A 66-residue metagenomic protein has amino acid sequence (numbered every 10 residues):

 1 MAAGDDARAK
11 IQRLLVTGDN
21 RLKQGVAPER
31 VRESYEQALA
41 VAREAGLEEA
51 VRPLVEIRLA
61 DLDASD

Functional and structural regions predicted by a protein language model:
M1-I11: TPR-adjacent "capping" and linker segments in tetratricopeptide-repeat scaffold/adaptor proteins
Q12, P53-L54: Residue register of alpha-helical TPR repeats
L15, D19-K23, A42, A64: Specific register positions within alpha-helical solenoid repeats of the TPR/Sel1-like families, i.e., one
G25, A42-A45, E49: Alpha-helical junction/boundary sensor with strong preference for TPR arrays
A38: Conserved structured catalytic cores and adjacent interaction surfaces of nucleotide-binding/hydrolyzing enzymes
E56-D66: Alpha-helical linker/edge segments of TPR/alpha-solenoid repeat scaffolds and analogous pre-/post-domain helices
